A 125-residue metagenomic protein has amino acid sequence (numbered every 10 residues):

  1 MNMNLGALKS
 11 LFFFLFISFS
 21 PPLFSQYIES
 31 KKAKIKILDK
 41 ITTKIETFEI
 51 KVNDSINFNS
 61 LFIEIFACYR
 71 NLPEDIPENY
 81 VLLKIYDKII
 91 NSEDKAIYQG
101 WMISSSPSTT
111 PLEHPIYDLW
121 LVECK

Functional and structural regions predicted by a protein language model:
N2-L8, L23-K125: N- and C-terminal low-complexity/disordered segments
A7-F16: Sec-dependent signal peptide hydrophobic core
S18-S20: N-terminal signal peptide c-region/cleavage motif recognized by signal peptidases
